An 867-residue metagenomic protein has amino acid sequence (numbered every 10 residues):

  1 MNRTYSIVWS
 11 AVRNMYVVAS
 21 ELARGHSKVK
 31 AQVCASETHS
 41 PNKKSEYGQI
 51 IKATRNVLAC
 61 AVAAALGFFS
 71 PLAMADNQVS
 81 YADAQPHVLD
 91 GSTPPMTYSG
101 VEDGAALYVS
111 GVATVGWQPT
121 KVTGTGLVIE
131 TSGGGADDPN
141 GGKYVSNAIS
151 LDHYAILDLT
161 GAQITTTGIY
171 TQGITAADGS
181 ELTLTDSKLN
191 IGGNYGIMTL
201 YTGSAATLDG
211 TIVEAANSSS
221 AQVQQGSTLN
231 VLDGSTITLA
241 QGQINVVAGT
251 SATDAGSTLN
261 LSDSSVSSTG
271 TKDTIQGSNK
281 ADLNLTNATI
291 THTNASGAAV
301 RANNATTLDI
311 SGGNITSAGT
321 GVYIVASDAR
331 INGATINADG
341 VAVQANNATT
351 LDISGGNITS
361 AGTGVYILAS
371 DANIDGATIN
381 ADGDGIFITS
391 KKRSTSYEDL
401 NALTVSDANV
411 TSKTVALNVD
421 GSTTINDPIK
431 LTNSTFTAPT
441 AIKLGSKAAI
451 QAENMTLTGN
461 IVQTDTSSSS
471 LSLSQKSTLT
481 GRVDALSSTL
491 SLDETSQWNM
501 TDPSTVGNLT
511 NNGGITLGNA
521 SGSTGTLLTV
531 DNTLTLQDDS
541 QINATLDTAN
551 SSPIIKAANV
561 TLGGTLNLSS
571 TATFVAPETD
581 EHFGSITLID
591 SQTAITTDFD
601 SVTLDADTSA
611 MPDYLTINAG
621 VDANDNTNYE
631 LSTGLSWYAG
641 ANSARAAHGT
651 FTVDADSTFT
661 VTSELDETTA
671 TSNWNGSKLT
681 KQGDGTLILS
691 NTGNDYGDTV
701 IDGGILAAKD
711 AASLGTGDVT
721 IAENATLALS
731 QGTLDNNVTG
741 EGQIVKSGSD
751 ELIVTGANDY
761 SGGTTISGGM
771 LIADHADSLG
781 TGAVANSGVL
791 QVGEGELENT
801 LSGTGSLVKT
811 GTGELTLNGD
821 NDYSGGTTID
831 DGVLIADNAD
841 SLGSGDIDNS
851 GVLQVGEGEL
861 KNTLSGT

Functional and structural regions predicted by a protein language model:
Y5-W9, V17-S20, S36-E37, T524-G634: Extracellular, surface-exposed repeat/solenoid domains
D76-S80, Q85, S99-T114, S132-D152 (+18 more regions): Extracellular beta-strand/beta-solenoid scaffold signature
Y81, H87-Y98, V115-W117, K121-G124 (+30 more regions): All-beta strand scaffolds that present successive hydrophobic residues in beta-strands
A84, G104, V112, Y154 (+23 more regions): Tight coil/turn sites that cap or link beta-strands
N303-D328, N332-T378, S761, T765-T810 (+3 more regions): Thr-biased low-complexity repeat/linker tracts and other Thr-enriched repetitive architectures
R393, T458, Q463-T464, S468-S585 (+4 more regions): Extracellular beta-strand/loop-rich repeat segments of large surface/secreted proteins
G421, I425-P428, L444, L457-W498 (+7 more regions): Extracellular repeat-rich scaffold modules on cell surfaces
